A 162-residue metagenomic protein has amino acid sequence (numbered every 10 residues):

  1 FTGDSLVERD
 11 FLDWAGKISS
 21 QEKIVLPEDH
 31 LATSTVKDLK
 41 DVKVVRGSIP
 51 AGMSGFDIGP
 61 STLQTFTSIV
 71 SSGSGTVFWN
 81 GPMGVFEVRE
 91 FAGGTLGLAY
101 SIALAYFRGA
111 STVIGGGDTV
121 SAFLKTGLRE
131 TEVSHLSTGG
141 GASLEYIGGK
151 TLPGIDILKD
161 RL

Functional and structural regions predicted by a protein language model:
F1-L162: Active-site loop-to-helix "anion-binding N-cap" substructures in soluble metabolic enzymes
